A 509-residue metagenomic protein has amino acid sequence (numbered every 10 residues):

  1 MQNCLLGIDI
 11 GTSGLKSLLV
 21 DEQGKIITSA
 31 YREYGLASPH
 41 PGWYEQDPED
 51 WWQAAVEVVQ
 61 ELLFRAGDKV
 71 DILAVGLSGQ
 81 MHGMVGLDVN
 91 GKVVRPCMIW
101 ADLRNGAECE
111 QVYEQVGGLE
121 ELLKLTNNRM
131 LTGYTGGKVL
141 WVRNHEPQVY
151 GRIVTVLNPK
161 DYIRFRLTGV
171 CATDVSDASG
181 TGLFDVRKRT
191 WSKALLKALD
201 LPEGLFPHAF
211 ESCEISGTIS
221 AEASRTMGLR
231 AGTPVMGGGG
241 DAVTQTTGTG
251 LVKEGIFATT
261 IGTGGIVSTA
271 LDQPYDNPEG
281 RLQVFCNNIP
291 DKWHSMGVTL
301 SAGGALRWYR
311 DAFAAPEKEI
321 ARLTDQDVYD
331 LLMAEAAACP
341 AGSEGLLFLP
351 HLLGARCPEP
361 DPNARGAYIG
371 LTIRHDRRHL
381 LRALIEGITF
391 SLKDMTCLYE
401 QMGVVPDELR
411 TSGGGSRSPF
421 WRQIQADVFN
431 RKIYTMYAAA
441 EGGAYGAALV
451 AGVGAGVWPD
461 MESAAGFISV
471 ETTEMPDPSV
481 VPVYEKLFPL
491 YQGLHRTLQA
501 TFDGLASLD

Functional and structural regions predicted by a protein language model:
M1-P96, K124, R152, S224-R225 (+4 more regions): N-terminal glycine/serine-rich phosphate-binding loop of ATP-dependent small-molecule kinases, especially carbohydrate
L5-G7, K69, G106, Y113-R129 (+7 more regions): Active-site core segments that coordinate phosphate-bearing ligands/cofactors across diverse enzyme families
G24, D47, V75, D102 (+3 more regions): Residue-level signal for inorganic ion chemistry
G35-S38, L103-N105, G303-G304: A short local loop/turn or secondary-structure capping micro-motif enriched for an aromatic residue
F64-W100, R129-G133, R164-D185, H208-E211 (+1 more regions): Short beta-strand-loop/turn "lid" adjacent to the catalytic site in phosphate-handling enzymes
P96-A101, E108-C109, M436: Short, acidic/small-residue loops that bind anionic groups at enzyme active sites
